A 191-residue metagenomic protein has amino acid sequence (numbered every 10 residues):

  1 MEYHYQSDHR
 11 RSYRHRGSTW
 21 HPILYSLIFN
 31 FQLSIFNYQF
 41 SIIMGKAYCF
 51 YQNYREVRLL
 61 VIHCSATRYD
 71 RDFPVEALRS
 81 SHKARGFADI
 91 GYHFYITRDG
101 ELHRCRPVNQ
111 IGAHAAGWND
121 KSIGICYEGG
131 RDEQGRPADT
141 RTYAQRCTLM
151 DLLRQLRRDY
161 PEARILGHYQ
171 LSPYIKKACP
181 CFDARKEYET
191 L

Functional and structural regions predicted by a protein language model:
M1-E2, I23-I43: Short, basic, low-complexity termini and linkers enriched in Ser/Thr/Gly/Pro that act as targeting/leader peptides
Y3-H4, H9-G17: N-terminal, intrinsically disordered charge-dense segments
R10, I23, K177-C179: Secreted/extracellular small peptides and ectodomain modules produced from precursors
I43-V61, S65, L102, N119-K121 (+1 more regions): Basic/polar, cationic surfaces and motifs that engage anionic cell-wall and phosphate/carboxylate ligands
G45-Q110: Short, conserved "active-site rim" segments that organize catalytic pockets and cofactor/ligand binding
Q110-C126: Short, surface-exposed glycine/acidic/tryptophan-bearing loops
